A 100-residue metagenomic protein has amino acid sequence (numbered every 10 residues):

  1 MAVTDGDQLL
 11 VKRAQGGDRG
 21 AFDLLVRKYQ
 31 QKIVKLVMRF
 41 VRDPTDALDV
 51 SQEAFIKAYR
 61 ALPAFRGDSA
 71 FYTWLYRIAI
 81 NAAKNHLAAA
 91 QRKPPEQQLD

Functional and structural regions predicted by a protein language model:
V3-D7, K93-D100: Internal acidic/polar
D7-L10, A21-F22, V50, F71: Hydrophobic side chains within well-formed alpha-helices
Q15-G16, R39-R42, F55-A70, A89-Q91: Sigma70-family region 2
Q15-L24, V34-E53: Short, charged helix-capping/linker segments at alpha-helix termini
L25, T73-W74, A90: Alpha-helical DNA-contacting segments of helix-turn-helix folds
L25-Y29, I33, A79: Hydrophobic/aromatic residues within well-ordered alpha-helical segments
K35, D49-I56, S69-N81: Structural recognition of an alpha-helix C-terminal capping motif at a helix-to-coil junction
P63-R66, R77-Q97: Arg/Lys-rich amphipathic alpha helix in sigma70-family domain 2
